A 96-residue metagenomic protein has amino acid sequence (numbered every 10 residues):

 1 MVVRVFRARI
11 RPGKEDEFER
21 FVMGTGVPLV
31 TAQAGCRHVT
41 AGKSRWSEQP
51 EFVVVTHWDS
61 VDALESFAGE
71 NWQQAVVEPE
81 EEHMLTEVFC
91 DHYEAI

Functional and structural regions predicted by a protein language model:
V2, R37-P50, V76-I96: Glycine-rich beta-strand-turn "strand-cap" elements at beta-sheet edges
V2-R9, T40-E70: Short, well-ordered beta-strand segments in beta-rich or mixed alpha/beta enzyme and ligand-binding folds
F6, F18-F21, C36, F52 (+2 more regions): Aromatic side chains
R11, M23-G26, H57, A63 (+2 more regions): Short linear sequence elements within intrinsically disordered, low-complexity coil regions
K14-H38, W72-E80: Short amphipathic alpha-helical segments
D16, D62, V88-D91: Exposed, low-complexity/repetitive linear segments and helix-based recognition motifs, biased toward charged/polar
